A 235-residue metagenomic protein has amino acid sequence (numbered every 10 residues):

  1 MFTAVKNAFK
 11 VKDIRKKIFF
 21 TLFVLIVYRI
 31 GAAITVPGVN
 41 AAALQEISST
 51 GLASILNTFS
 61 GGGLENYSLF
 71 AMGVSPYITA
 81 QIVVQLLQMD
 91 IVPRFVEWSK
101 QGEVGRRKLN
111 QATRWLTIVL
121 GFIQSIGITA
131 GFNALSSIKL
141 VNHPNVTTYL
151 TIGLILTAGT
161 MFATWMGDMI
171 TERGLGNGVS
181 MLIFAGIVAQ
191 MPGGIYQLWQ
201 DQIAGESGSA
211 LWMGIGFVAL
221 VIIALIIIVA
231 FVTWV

Functional and structural regions predicted by a protein language model:
M1-E97, E103-V235: N-terminal cationic and glycine-rich segments that engage phosphates or anionic surfaces
